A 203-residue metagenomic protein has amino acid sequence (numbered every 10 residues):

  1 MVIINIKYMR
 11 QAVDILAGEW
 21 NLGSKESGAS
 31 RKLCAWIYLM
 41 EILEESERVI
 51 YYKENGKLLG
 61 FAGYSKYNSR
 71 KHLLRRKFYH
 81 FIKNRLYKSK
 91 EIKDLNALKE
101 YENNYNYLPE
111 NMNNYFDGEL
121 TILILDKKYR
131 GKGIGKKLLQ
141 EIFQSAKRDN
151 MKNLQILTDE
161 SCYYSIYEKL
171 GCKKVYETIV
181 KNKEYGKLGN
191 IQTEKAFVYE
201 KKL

Functional and structural regions predicted by a protein language model:
M1-I15, K25-A29: A short beta-loop-alpha structural element at the N-terminal edge of CoA-dependent acyl/N-acetyltransferase catalytic
S27-E54, G63, N68, K77 (+2 more regions): Active-site rim helix/loop that mediates acceptor-substrate recognition in acyltransferases
Y51, K57-K66, N103-Y107, E119-I124: Conserved beta-strand in the GNAT
N68-D117, K181-I191: Conserved acyl-donor/pantetheine-binding loop and adjacent beta-alpha core of acyl/acetyltransferases and related
D117-G118, A146-D159: Conserved GNAT acetyl-CoA-binding A-motif
T121-R130, Q155-S165, V180-E184: Conserved beta-strand-loop-alpha-helix junction that forms the acyl-donor binding cleft
L125, G131-Q144, K169: Conserved acetyl-CoA-binding loop-helix of GNAT-fold acetyltransferases
K136, R148, E160-K181: Conserved active-site alpha-helix within GNAT-family acetyltransferase domains
